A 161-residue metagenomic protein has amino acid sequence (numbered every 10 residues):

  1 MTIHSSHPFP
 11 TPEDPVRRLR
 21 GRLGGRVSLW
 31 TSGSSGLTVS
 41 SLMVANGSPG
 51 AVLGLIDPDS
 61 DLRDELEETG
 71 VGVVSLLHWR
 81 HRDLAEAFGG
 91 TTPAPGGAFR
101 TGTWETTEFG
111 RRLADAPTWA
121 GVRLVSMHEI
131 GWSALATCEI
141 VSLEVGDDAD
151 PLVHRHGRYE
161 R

Functional and structural regions predicted by a protein language model:
T2-R161: Basic, polyanion-binding surface patches
